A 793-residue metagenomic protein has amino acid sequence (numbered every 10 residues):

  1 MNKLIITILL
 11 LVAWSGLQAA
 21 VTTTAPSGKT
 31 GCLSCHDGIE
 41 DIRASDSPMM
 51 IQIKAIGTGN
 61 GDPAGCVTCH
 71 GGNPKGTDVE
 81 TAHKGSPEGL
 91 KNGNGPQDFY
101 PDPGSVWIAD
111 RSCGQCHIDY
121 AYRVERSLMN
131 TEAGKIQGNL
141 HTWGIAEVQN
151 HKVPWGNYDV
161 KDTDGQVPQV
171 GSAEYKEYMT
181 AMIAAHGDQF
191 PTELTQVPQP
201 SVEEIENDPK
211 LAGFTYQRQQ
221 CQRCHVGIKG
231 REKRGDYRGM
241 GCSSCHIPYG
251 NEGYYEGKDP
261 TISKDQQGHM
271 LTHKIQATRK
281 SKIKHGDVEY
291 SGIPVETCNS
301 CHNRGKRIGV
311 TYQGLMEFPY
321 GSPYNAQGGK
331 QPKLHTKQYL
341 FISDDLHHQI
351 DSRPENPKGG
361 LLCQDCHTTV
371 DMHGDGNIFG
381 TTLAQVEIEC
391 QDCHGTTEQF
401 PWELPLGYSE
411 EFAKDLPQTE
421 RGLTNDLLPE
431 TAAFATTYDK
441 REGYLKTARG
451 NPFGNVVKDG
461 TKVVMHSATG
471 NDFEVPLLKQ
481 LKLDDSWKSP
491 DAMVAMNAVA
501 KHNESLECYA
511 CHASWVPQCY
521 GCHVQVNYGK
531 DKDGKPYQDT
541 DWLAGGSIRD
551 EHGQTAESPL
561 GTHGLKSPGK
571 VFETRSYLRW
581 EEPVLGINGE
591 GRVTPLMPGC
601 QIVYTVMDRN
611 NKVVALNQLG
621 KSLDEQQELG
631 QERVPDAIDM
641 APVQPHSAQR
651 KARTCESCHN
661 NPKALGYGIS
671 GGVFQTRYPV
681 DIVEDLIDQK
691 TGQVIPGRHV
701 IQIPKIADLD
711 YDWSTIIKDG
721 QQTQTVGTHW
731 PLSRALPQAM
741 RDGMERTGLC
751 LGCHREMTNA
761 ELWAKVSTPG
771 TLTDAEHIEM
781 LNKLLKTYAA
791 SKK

Functional and structural regions predicted by a protein language model:
M1-N2: N-terminal secretory signal peptides that target proteins for export/translocation
I6-G16: Bacterial N-terminal signal peptides
A20-S47, I56-D62, E125: Mature N-terminal segment immediately following signal peptide/propeptide cleavage in secreted/periplasmic
L33, D41, V67-T68, K75: Solvent-exposed helix-loop boundary motif
E40-D41, P74-K75, I118-R123, P517-Q518 (+1 more regions): Primarily extracytoplasmic ectodomains and periplasmic/lumenal surface modules that are beta-strand-rich
I51-P74, E80-N94: Active-site-surrounding "flap" and adjacent substrate/cofactor-binding loops of secreted or lumenal enzymes, prototyped
T81, G85-G93, F99-S505, S547-P769 (+1 more regions): Extended surface/linker regions that mediate inter-domain or inter-protein docking in multi-component redox
T437, E507-G564, P568-G569: Long, well-ordered mid-to-C-terminal structural blocks that present hydrophobic/aromatic surfaces
